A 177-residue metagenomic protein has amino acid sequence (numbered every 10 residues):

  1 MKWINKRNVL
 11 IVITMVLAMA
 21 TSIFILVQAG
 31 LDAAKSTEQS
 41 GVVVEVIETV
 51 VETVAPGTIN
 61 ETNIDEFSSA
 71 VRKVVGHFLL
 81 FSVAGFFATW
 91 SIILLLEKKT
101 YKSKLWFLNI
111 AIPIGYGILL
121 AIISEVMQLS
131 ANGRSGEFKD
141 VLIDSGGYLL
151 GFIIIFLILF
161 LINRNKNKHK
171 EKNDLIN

Functional and structural regions predicted by a protein language model:
M1-N132, F138-K139, S145-N177: Bulky hydrophobic segments
